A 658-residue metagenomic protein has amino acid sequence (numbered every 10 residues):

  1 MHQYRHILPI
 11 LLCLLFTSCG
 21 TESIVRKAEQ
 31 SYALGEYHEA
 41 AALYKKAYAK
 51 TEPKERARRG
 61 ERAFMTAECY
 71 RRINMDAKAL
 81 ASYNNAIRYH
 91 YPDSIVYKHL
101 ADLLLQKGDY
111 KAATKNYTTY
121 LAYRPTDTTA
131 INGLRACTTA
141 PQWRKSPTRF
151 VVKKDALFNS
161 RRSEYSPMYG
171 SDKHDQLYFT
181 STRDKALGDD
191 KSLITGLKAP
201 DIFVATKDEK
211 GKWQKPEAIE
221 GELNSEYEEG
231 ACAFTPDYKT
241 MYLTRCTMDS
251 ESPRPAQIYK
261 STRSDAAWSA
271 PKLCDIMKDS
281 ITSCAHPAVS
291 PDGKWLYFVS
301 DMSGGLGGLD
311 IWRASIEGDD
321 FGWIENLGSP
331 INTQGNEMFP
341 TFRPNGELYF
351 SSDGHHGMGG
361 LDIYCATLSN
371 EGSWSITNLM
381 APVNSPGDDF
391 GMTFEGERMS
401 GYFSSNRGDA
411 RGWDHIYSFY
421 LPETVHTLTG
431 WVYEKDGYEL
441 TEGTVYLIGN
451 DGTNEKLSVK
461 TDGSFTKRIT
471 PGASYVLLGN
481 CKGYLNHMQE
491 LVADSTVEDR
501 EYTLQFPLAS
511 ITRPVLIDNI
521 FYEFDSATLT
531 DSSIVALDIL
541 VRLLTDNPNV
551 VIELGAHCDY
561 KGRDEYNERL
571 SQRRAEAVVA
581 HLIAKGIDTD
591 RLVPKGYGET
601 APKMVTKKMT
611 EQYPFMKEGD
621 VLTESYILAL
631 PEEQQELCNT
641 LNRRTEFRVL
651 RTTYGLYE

Functional and structural regions predicted by a protein language model:
L34, H38, R72, P92 (+5 more regions): Short, conserved micro-motifs composed of acidic
A47, N85-A86, T119-Y120: Canonical positions in the second alpha-helix
S352, H356-G359, H557-E658: Periplasmic OmpA-like peptidoglycan-binding domain that tethers envelope proteins to the cell wall
T424-V551, D590, Q612-F615, V621 (+2 more regions): Periplasmic peptidoglycan-binding/tethering modules of Gram-negative envelope proteins
